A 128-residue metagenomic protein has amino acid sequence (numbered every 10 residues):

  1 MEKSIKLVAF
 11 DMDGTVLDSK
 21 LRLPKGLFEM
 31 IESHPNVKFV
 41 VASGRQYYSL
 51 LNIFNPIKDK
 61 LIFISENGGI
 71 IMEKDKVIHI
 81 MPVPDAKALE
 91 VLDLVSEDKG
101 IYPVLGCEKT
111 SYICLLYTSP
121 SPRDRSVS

Functional and structural regions predicted by a protein language model:
E2-S4: Short, small/polar residue-rich loop motifs at catalytic or cofactor-binding pockets
K6, R45, R123-R125: Basic side chains
K6-S19: Asp-based phosphoryl-transfer active-site loop
D11, E66, S128: Conserved residues at the C-terminal ends of beta-strands
L23-L116: Active-site phosphate-binding/coordination module
Y117-S128: Single conserved hydrophobic/aromatic residue that forms the stacking wall/gate of nucleotide- or nucleobase-binding
